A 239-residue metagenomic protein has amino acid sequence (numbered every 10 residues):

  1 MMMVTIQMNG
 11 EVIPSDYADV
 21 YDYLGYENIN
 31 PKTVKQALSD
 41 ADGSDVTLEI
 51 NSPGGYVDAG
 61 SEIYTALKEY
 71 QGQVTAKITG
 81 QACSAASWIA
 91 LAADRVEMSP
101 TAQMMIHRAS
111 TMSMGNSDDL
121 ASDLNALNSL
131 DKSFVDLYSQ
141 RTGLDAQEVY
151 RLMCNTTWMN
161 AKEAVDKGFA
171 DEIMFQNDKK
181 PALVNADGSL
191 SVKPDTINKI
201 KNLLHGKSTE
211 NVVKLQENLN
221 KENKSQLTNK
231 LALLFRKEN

Functional and structural regions predicted by a protein language model:
M1-K77, Q81-A85, A93-M105, T111-N239: N-terminal organellar transit peptides
